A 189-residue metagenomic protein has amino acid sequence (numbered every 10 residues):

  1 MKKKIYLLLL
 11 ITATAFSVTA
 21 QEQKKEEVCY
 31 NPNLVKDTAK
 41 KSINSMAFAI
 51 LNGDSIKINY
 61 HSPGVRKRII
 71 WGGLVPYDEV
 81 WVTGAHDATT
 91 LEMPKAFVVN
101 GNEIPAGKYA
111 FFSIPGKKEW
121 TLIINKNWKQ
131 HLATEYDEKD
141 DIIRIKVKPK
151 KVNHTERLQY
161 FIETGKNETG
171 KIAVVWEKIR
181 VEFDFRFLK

Functional and structural regions predicted by a protein language model:
M1-K24: Bacterial Sec-dependent N-terminal signal peptides
Y6, W71, V98-N100: Alpha-helical interaction segments
I11, M46, A96, E119-T121 (+2 more regions): A general secondary-structure boundary signal
Q21-L74, E79, H131-K189: Primarily secretory-pathway and cell-envelope proteins
V80-Q130: Mid-length scaffold segments of soluble, non-membrane domains
